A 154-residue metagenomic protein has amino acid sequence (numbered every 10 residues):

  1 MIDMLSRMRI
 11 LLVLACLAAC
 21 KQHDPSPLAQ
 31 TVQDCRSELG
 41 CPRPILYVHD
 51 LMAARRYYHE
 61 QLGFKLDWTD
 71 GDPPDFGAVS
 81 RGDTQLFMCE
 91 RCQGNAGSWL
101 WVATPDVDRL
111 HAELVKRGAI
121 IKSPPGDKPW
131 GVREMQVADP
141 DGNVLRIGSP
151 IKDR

Functional and structural regions predicted by a protein language model:
S6-V13: Sec-dependent signal peptide recognition, specifically the positively charged N-region followed immediately by
C16-A19: C-terminal motif of bacterial Sec signal peptides marking the signal peptidase cleavage site
K21-A53, S98-L100, G148-R154: N-terminal beta-strand motif that seeds the catalytic metal site of vicinal oxygen chelate
C41-H49, G77-S80, R91-R117, R133-A138: Vicinal oxygen chelate
I45-Q85: Core segments of cupin and vicinal oxygen chelate
A54-H59, L114, D139-G142: Conserved active-site tyrosine of GNAT-family acetyltransferases
P74, G94, P129-W130, P150-R154: A short acidic/small-residue loop/turn micro-motif
